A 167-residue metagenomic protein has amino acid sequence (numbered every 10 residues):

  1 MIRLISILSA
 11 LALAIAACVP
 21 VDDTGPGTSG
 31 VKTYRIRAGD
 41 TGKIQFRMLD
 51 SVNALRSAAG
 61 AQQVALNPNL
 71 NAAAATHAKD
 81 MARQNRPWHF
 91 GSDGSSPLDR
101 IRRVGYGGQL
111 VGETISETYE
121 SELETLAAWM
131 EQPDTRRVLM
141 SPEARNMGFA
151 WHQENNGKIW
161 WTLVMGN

Functional and structural regions predicted by a protein language model:
M1-F90, R103, L123-E124, R137 (+1 more regions): N-terminal targeting leaders of exported, membrane, and organelle-targeted proteins
L70-A72, T114-T118: Short linear loop/turn motifs
P87-T114: Surface/interface-facing alpha-helical segments and adjacent flexible terminal/loop regions used for partner/assembly
G112, E122-L123: Short amphipathic alpha-helical surface patches that serve as generic macromolecular interface elements
G112-S116, G148-W151: A structural signal for short loop-to-beta-strand junctions that line the ligand-binding cleft of periplasmic/secreted
